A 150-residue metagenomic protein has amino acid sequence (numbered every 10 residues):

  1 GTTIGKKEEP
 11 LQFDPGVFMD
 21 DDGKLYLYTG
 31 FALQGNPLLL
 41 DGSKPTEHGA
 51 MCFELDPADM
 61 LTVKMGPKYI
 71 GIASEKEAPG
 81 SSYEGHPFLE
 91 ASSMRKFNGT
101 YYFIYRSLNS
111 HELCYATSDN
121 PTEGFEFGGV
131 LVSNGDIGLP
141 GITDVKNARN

Functional and structural regions predicted by a protein language model:
G1-N150: Carbohydrate-active catalytic/glycan-binding domains of CAZyme proteins, especially the secreted or lumenal ectodomains
